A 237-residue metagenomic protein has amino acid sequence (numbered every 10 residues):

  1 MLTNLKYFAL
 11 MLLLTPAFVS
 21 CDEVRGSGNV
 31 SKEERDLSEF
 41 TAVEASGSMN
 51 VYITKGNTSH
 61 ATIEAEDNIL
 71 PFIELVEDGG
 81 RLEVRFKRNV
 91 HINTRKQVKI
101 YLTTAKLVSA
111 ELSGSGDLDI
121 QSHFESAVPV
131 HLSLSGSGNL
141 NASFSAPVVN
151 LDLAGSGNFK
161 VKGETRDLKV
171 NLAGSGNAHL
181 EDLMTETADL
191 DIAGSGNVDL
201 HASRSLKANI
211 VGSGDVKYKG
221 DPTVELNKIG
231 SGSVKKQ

Functional and structural regions predicted by a protein language model:
L2-L70, R81-T103, D119, K235-K236: Short acidic/polar N-terminal linker immediately downstream of export determinants
T41-I53, I100-L102, L107-Q237: Extended, compositionally simple hydrophobic/Ser/Thr-rich segments that build repetitive fibrous architectures
I73-E77: Solvent-exposed adhesion/ligand-recognition segments of exported proteins
D78, R85, L112-S113: Hydrophobic alpha-helical segments and helix pairs
